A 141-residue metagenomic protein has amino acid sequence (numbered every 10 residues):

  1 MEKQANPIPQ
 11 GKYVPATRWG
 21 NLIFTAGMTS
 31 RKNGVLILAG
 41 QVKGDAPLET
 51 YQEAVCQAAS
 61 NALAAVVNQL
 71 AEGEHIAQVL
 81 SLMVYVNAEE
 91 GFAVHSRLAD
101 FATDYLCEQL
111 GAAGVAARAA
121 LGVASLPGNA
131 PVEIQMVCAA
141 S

Functional and structural regions predicted by a protein language model:
M1-M83, A88-S141: N-terminal presequence-like segments and the immediate start of the first folded domain
